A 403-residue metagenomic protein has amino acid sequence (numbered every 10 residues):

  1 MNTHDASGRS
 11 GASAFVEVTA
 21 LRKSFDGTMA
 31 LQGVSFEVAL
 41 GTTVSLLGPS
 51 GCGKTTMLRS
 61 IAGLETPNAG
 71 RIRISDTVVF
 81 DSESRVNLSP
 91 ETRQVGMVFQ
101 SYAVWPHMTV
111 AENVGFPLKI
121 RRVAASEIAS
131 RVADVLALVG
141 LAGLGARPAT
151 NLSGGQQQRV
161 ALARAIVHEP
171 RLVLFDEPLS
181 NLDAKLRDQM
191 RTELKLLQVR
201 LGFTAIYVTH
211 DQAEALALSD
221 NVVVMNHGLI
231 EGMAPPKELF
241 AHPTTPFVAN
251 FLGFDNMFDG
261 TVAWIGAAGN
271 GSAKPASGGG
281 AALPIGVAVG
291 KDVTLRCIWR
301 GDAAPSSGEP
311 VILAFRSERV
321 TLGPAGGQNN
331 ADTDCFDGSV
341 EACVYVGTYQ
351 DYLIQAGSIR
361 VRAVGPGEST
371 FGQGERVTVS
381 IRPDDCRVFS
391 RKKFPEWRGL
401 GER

Functional and structural regions predicted by a protein language model:
N2-D5, A241, G266-A276, V289-E341 (+1 more regions): Glycine/charge-rich catalytic "coupling/switch" loops of P-loop NTPases
K23, S35-V38: Conserved A-loop
L47-P49: The feature captures the beta-strand-to-loop junction immediately N-terminal to the Walker
A62: Helix-to-loop junction immediately C-terminal to a conserved catalytic motif
N68-R71, E127, H227, D259: Conserved coupling/switch loops of ABC nucleotide-binding domains, chiefly the family-specific signature
G70-D81: Conserved ABC transporter NBD signature motif
Q94-G96, Q100, V104-N250: ABC ATPase nucleotide-binding domains
